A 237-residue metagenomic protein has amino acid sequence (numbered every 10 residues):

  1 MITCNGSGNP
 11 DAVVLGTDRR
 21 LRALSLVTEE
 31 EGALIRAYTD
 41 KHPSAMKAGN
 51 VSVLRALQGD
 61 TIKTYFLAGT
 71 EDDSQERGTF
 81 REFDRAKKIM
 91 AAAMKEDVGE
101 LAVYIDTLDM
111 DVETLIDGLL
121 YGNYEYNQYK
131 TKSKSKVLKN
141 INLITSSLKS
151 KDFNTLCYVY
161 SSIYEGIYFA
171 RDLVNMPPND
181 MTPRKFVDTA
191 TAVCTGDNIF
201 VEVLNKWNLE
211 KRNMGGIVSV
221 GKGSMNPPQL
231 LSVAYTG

Functional and structural regions predicted by a protein language model:
M1-G237: Short amphipathic alpha-helical segment within the helicase RecA-like ATPase core that mediates nucleic-acid
